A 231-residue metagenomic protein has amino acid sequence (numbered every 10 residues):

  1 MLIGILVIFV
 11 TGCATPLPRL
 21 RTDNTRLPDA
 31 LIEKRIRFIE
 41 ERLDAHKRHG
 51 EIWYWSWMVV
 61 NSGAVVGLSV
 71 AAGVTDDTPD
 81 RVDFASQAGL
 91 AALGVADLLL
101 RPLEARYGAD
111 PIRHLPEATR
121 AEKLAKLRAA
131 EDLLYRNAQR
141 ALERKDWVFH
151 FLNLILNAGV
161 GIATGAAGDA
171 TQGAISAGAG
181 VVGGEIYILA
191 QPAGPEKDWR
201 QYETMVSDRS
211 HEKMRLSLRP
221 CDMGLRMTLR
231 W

Functional and structural regions predicted by a protein language model:
L2-S56, A96-W231: Replace "edges of transmembrane helices
D23, A30, R42-S86: N-terminal Sec/ER secretory leader and immediately downstream segment of secreted/extracellular precursors
N61-V66, L90-A91, N153-A158, G180: Core segments of transmembrane alpha-helices that mediate helix-helix packing or line hydrophobic substrate/ligand
G73, A85-E104: Glycine- and aromatic-enriched membrane insertion/assembly motifs of diderm outer-membrane and organelle channel
T78-L90, D169-G180: Hydrophobic alpha-helical transmembrane segments
